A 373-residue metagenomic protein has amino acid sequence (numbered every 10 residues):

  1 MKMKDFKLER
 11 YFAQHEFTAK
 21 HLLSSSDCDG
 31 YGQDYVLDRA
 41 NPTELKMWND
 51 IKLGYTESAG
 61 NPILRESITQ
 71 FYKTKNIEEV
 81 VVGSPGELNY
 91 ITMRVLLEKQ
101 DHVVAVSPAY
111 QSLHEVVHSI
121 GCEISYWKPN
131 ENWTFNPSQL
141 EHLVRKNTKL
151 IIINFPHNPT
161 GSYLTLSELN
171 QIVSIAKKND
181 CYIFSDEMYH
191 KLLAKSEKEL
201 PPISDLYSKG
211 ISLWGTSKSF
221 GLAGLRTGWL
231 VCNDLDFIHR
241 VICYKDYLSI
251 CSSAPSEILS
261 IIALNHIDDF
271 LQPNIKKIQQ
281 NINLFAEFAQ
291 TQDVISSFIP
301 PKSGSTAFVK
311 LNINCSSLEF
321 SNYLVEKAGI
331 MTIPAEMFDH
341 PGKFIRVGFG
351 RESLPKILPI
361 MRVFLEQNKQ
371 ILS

Functional and structural regions predicted by a protein language model:
M1-S84, N368-S373: N-terminal small-domain helix-loop-helix segment of the aminotransferase-like
N61-P62, N76-Q100, R226: Conserved beta-loop-alpha segment that forms the PLP phosphate-binding cup at the N-terminus of a helix
T74, V104, N314, Y323-T332 (+1 more regions): PLP-dependent enzyme catalytic core of the Aspartate aminotransferase-like
V95-I153, S174: PLP-dependent aminotransferase-like
I120, N147, K178-N179, Q292 (+2 more regions): Helix C-cap/helix->beta junction micro-motif
E131-K198, L372: Active-site phosphate-binding strand-loop segment of PLP-dependent enzymes
S208-Q279, E287-F288: Conserved core segment of the aminotransferase class I/II
I261, K277-A286, S297-L311: Conserved glycine-rich beta-strand-loop-beta hairpin in the small C-terminal domain of fold type I
